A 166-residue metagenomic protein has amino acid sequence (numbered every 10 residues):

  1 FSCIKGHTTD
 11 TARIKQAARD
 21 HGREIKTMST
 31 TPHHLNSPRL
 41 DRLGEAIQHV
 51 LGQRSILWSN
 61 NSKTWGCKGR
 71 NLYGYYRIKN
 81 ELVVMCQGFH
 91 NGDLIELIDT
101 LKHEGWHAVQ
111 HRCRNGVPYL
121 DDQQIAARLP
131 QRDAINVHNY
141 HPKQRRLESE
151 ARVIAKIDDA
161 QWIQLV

Functional and structural regions predicted by a protein language model:
F1-R23: N-terminal low-structure segments adjacent to metalloprotease catalytic domains across cellular compartments
Q16-T31, I78-V84: Acidic/histidine-rich, surface-exposed loop or edge segments in extracytoplasmic proteins
S29-L35, C86-N91, I95-E96, V137-H141: Second-shell loop/turn segments in exported
P32-S55: Zn2+-dependent metallopeptidase catalytic core
T64-I95, H111-R112: Active-site scaffold of zinc-dependent metalloenzymes
D93-V109: Short alpha-helix carrying the canonical HExxH Zn2+-binding catalytic motif
G105-D121: Catalytic Zn2+-binding segment of zinc metalloproteases
P118-V166: Metalloprotease/metallohydrolase-associated module, dominated by Zn2+-dependent proteases
